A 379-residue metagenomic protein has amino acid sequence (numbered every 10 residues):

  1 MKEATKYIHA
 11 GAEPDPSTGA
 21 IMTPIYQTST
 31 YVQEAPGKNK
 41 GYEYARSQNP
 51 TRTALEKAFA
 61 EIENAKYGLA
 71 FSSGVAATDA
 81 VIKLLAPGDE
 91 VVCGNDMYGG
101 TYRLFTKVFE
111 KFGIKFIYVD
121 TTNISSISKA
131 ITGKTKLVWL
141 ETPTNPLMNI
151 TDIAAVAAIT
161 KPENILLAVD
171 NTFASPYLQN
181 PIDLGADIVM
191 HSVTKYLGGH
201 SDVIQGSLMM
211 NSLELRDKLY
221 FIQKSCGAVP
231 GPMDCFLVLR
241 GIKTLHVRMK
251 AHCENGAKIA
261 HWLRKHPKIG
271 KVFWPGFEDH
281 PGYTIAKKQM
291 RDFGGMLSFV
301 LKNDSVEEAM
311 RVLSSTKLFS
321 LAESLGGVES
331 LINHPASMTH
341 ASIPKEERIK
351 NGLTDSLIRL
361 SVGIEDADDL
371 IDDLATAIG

Functional and structural regions predicted by a protein language model:
M1-Y42: N-terminal glycine-rich, Lys/His-bearing helix-loop that initiates the first secondary-structure elements of many
K2-A4, A10, A228, K271 (+2 more regions): Positively charged, small/polar-rich N-terminal and surface patches that mediate targeting and assembly and bind
H9, Y67-K268, F273: Conserved PLP-enzyme active-site core in the AAT-like
I25-Y26, E34-A54, A58-E61, L331-S356: Glycine-rich phosphate/pyrophosphate-binding loop and adjacent beta-alpha nucleotide/cofactor-binding cores
T30-D79, K83-L84, G100-K107: Conserved N-terminal alpha-helix of the aminotransferase class I/II PLP-enzyme fold
K115-I117, G133-K136, R248, N303 (+1 more regions): PLP-dependent enzyme catalytic core of the Aspartate aminotransferase-like
M209, S298-V300, S361-G363: Short hydrophobic/aromatic beta-strand micro-patches that form the beta-sheet surface supporting nucleotide- or nucleic
A257-K317, L321-G326, I343-I349: Conserved small-domain helix->loop->beta segment predominantly found in fold-type I
